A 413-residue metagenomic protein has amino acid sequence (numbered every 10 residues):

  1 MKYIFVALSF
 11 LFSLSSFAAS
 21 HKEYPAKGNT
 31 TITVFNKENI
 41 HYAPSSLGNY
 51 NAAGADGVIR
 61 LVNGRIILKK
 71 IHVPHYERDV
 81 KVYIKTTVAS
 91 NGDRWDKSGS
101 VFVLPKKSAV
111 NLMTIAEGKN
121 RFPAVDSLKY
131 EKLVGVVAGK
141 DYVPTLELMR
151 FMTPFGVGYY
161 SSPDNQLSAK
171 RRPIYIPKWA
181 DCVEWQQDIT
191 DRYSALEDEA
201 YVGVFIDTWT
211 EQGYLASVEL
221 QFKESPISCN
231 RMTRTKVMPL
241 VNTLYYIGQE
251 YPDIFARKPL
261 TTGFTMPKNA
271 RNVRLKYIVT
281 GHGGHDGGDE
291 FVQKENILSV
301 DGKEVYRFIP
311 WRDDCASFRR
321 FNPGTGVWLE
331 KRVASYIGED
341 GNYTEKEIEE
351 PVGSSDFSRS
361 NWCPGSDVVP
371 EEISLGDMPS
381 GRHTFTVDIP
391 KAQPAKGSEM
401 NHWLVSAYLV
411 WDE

Functional and structural regions predicted by a protein language model:
M1-E23: Bacterial Sec-dependent N-terminal signal peptides
S20-E413: Extracellular/secretory-pathway and virion-surface proteins
